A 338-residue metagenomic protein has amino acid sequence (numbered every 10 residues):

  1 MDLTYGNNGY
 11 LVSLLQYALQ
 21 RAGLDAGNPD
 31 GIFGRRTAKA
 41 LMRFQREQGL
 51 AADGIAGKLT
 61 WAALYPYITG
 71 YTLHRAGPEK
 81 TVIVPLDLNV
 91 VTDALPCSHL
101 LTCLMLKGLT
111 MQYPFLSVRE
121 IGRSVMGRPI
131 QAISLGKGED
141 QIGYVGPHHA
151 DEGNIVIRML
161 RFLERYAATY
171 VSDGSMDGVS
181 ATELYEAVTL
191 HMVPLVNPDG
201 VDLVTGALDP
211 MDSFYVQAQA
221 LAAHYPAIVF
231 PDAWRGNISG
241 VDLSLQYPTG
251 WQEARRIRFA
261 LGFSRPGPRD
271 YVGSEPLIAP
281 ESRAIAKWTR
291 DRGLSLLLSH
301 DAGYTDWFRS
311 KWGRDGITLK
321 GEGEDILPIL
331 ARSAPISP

Functional and structural regions predicted by a protein language model:
M1-G31, Y71-R75: Acidic, Ser/Thr/Pro/Gly-enriched interdomain connector segments
D2, L73-I130: Short glycine- and acidic-rich boundary segments immediately preceding or forming the N-terminal edge of structured
L41-F44: Conserved hydrophobic/aromatic packing and binding residues within compact polymer-binding modules
Q131-D140: Short beta-strand-to-loop junctions in surface cap/lid or active-site-entrance loops
E139, E152-N154, M159-E324: Active-site/substrate-binding loop(s) of hydrolase catalytic cores
Q141-H148: Short beta-strand element of the alpha/beta-hydrolase
D325-P338: C-terminal regions of proteins
